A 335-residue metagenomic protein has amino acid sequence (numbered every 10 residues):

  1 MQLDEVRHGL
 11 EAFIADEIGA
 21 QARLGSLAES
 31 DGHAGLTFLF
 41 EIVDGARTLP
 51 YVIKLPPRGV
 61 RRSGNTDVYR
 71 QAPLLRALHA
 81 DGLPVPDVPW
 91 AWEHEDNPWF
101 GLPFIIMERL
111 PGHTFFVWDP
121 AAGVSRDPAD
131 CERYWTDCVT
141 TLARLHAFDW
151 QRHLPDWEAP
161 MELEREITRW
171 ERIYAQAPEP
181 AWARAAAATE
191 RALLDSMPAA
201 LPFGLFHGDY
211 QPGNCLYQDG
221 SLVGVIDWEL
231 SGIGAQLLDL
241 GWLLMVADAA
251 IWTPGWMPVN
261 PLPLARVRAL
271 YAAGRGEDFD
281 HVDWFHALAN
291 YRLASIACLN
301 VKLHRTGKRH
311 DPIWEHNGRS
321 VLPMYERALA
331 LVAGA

Functional and structural regions predicted by a protein language model:
M1-A22: Juxta-kinase regulatory segment immediately upstream of eukaryotic protein kinase catalytic domains
L27-A188, S196-P202: ATP-binding pocket architecture of kinase catalytic cores
F203-L205, V223: Conserved protein kinase catalytic-loop anchor
L205-H207, P212: Catalytic-loop of the protein kinase fold
I226-S231: Activation of the activation-loop gatekeeper triad in protein kinase-fold domains
L238-R275, A289-G307: Active-site activation/catalytic loop segments of kinase-like enzymes and analogous catalytic loops in related
E277, H281, S295-A335: Helical subdomain adjoining the active site within ATP-dependent kinase catalytic cores
